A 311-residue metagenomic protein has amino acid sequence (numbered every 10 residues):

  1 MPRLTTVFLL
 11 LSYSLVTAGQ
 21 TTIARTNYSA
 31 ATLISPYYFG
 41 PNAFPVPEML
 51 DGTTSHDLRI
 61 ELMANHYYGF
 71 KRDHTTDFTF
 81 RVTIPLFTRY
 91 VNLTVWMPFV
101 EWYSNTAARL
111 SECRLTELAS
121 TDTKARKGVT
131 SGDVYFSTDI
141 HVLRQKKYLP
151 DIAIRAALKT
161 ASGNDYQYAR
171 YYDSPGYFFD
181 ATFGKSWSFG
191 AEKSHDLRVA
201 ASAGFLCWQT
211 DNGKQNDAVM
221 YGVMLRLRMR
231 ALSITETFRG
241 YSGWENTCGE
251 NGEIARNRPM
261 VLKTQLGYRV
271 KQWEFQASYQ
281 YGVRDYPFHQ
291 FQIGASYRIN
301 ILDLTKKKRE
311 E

Functional and structural regions predicted by a protein language model:
M1-Y37, I301-E311: Cleavable N-terminal export/targeting peptides
T21-K159, P175-T182, S188, L232-R256 (+1 more regions): Transmembrane beta-barrel domains of Gram-negative outer membranes and organellar outer membranes
Y67-G69, V100-S104, A157-G163, G204-T210 (+4 more regions): Structural signature of outer-membrane beta-barrel domains
Y68-T75, E101, G128-V129, Y168-S174 (+3 more regions): Solvent-exposed loop/turn segments connecting transmembrane beta-strands in outer-membrane beta-barrel proteins
T76-I84, T88, T138-Q145, G163-Y171 (+4 more regions): Generic detector of contiguous secondary-structure segments
C113-K124, M224-E311: Outer membrane beta-barrel transmembrane domains
D122-H141, S162, S202-N212, Q265-W273: A short, hydrophobic secondary-structure junction motif
Y172-N246: Detector for outer-membrane/organellar transmembrane beta-barrel domains, recognizing the amphipathic beta-strand
